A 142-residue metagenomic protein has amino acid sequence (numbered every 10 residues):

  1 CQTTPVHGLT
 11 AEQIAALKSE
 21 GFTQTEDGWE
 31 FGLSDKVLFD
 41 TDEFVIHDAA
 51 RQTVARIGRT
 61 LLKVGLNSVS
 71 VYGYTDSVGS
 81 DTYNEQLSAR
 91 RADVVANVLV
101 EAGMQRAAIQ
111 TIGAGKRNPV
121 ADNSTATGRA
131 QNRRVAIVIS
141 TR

Functional and structural regions predicted by a protein language model:
C1-K18: Bacterial Sec signal peptide processing site at the extreme N-terminus
Q13-Q24, L38-Y72, V100-E101, I137-R142: Periplasmic peptidoglycan-binding/anchoring modules of Gram-negative envelope and division proteins
S19-G21, T25-G28, S124-A126: Short beta-strand/turn micro-motifs at beta-sheet edges
W29, N67-V69, I109, V135: Conserved beta-strand core positions
F31-V37: Early exported N-terminus immediately downstream of N-terminal targeting peptides
Y74-R142: Periplasmic OmpA-like peptidoglycan-binding domain that tethers envelope proteins to the cell wall
